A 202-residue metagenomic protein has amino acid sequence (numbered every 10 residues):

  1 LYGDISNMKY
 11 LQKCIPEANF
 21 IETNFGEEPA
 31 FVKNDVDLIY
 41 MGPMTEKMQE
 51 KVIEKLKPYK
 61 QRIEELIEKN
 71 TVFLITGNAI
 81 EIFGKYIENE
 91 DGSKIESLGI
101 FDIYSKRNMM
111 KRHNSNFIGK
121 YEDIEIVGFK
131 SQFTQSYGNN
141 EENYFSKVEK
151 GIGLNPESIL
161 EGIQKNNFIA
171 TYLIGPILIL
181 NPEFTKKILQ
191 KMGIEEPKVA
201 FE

Functional and structural regions predicted by a protein language model:
L1, E46-M48, S105-N108, Q135-G138 (+1 more regions): Short, acidic Gly/Pro/Ser/Thr-rich loop/turn segments
L1-E65, I179-E202: N-terminal beta1-alpha1 cap of cysteine-dependent amidohydrolase-like domains
F20-E22, I100, G128-K130, F168-A170: Conserved beta-strand scaffold positions in the cores of enzyme catalytic domains, especially in NTP/NDP-utilizing
D35-V36, K69-T71, S93-E96, D123-I126 (+1 more regions): Short coil/turn connectors at secondary-structure junctions
L38-G42, L74, A170-Y172: Structural motif
T45-K120: Cysteine-nucleophile active-site neighborhood
E90-G162: Pocket-forming structural segment of enzyme catalytic cores
N155-K191: A glycine-centered loop/beta-turn motif at secondary-structure junctions
